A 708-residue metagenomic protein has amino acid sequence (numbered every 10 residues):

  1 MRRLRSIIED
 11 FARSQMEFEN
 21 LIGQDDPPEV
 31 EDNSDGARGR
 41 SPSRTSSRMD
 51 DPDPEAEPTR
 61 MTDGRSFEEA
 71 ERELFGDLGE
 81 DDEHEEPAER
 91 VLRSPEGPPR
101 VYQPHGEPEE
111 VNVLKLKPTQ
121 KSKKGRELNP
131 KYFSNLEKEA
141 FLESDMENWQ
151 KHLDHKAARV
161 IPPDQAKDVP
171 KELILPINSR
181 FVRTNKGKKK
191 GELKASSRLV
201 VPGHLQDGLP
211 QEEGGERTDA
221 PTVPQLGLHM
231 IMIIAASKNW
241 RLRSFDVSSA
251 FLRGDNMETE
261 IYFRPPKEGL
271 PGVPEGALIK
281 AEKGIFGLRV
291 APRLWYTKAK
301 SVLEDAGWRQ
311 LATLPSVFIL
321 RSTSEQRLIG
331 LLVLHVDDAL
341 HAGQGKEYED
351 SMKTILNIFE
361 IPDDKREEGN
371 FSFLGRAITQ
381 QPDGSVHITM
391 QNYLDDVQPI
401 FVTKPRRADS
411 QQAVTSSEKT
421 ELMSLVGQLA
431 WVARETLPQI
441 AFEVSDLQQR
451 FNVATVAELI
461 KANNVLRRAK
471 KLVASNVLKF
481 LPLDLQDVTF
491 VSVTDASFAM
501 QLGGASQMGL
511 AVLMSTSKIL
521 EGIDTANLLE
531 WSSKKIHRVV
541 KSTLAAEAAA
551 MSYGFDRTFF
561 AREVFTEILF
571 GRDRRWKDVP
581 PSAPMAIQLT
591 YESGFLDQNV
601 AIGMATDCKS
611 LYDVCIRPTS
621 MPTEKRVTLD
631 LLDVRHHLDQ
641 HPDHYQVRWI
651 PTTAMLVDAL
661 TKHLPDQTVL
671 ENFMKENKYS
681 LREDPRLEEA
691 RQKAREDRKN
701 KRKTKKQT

Functional and structural regions predicted by a protein language model:
R2-S301, D305-A312, V317, E418 (+1 more regions): Chromodomain-type histone methyl-lysine reader module
S41, H152, F181, I231 (+18 more regions): Mobile genetic element proteins and their domesticated derivatives, centered on retroelements and DNA transposons
V182-R183, V333-V336, L340, L356-W431 (+3 more regions): A conserved non-catalytic segment of reverse transcriptases and RNA-directed RNA polymerases corresponding to the late
D207, G227, T516-A549: A short, polar/acidic, helix/strand-boundary loop motif
H229-M232, A281, R289, E368-V477 (+1 more regions): C-terminal reverse transcriptase regions that engage the nucleic-acid substrate
F251-P265, G284, R289-V290, L320-E360 (+3 more regions): Catalytic palm subdomain of template-directed nucleic-acid polymerases, centered on the conserved carboxylate motif
A306-T313, L340-L394, L466-L481, L569-F570: Polymerase palm active-site segment centered on the conserved acidic dipeptide of motif C
R450, H537-T708: RNase H-like nuclease module associated with reverse transcription
